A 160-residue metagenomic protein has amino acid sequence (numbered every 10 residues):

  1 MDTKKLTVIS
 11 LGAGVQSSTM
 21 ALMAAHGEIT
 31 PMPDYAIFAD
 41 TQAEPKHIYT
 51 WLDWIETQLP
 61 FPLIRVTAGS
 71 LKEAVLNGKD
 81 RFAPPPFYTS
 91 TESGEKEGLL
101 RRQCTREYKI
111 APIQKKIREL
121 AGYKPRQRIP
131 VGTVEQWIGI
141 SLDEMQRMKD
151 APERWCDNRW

Functional and structural regions predicted by a protein language model:
M1-W160: Nucleotide-activated chemistry modules centered on ATP-dependent adenylation/adenylyltransferase
